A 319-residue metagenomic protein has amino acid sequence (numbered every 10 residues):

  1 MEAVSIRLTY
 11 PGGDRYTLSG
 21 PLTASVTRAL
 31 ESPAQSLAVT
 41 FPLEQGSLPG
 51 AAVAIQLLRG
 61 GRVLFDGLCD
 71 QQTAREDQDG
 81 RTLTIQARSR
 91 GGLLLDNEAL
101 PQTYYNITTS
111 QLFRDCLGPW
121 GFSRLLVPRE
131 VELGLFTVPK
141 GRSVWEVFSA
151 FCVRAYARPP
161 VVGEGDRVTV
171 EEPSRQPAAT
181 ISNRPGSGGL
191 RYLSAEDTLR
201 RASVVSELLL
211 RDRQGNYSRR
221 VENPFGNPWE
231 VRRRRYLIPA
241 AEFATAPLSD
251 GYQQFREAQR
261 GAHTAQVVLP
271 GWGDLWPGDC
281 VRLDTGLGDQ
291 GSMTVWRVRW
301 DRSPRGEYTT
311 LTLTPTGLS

Functional and structural regions predicted by a protein language model:
M1-A99, R154-Y156, R184-A195: Assembly/oligomerization scaffold segments
M1-S5, S149, P159-E307, L311-S319: Acidic, small/polar-enriched beta strand-loop surface segments
S19-P21, Q35, Y104-I107, V147 (+4 more regions): Bulky hydrophobic/aromatic packing residues
T23, V63-L68, T84, P101 (+4 more regions): Well-ordered beta-strand positions in beta-sheet-rich domains
S25, T40, L68, L126 (+3 more regions): Generic structural detector for well-ordered beta-strands
V26-E44, G80-G92, C116, L210 (+3 more regions): Oligomerization/assembly interface segments of phage tail-like spikes and tubes
L43-L48, E130, P270-D274: Short, surface-exposed secondary-structure edge patches
D79-R200: Charged- and aromatic-enriched interaction segments used to assemble and dock large macromolecular complexes
